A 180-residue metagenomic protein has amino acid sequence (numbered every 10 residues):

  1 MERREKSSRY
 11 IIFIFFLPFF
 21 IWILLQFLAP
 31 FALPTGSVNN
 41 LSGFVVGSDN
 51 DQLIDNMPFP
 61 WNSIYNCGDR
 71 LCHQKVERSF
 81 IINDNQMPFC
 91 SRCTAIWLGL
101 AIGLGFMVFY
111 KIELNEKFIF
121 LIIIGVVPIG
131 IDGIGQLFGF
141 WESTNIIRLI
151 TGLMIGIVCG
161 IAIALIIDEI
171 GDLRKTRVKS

Functional and structural regions predicted by a protein language model:
M1-R3, G171-S180: Short, charged juxtamembrane terminal tails flanking transmembrane helices
Y10-L53: N-terminal signal-anchor transmembrane alpha helix
F16, Q86-M107: Hydrophobic alpha-helical transmembrane segments
W22-L28, G125-G135: Aromatic-anchored segments of alpha-helical transmembrane domains
L33-N39, K75-M87, G130-I155: Interfacial helix-loop-helix junctions of multi-pass membrane proteins
T35-M87: Extracytosolic (periplasmic/ER-lumenal) interhelical loops and adjacent juxtamembrane/interface segments of multi-pass
G99-I102, L153-E169: Hydrophobic cores of alpha-helical transmembrane segments in multi-pass inner/ER membrane proteins, independent
G103-I131, L173-K175: Juxtamembrane interface at the cytosolic side of transmembrane helices
